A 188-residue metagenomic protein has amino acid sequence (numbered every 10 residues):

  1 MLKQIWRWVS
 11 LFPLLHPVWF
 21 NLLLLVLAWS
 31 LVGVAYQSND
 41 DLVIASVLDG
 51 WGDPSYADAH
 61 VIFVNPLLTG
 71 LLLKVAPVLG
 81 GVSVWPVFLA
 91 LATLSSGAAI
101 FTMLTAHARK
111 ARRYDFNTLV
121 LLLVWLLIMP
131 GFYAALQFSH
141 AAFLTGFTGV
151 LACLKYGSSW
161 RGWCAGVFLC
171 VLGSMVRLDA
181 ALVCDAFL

Functional and structural regions predicted by a protein language model:
M1-L27: Start-transfer (signal-anchor) and selected internal transmembrane alpha helices of multi-pass inner/ER membrane
P17-V61, L73-P77: Extracytoplasmic loop-helix module adjacent to an early transmembrane segment
D58-S83, V87-L91: Short hydrophobic/aromatic helix or loop-helix immediately within or flanking a transmembrane segment in polytopic
L91-A111: Transmembrane-helix motifs of polytopic, lipid-linked glycan transferases
T105-Y114, K155-W160: Membrane-interface helix-boundary motifs at transmembrane edges
L119-T145, V171, M175: Aromatic- and kink-enriched transmembrane "portal" helix at the membrane-lumen/periplasm boundary that abuts
G146-W163: Membrane-interface transmembrane helices that cradle and orient dolichyl/undecaprenyl
W163-L178, C184, L188: Membrane-interface alpha helices of multi-pass inner-membrane proteins
